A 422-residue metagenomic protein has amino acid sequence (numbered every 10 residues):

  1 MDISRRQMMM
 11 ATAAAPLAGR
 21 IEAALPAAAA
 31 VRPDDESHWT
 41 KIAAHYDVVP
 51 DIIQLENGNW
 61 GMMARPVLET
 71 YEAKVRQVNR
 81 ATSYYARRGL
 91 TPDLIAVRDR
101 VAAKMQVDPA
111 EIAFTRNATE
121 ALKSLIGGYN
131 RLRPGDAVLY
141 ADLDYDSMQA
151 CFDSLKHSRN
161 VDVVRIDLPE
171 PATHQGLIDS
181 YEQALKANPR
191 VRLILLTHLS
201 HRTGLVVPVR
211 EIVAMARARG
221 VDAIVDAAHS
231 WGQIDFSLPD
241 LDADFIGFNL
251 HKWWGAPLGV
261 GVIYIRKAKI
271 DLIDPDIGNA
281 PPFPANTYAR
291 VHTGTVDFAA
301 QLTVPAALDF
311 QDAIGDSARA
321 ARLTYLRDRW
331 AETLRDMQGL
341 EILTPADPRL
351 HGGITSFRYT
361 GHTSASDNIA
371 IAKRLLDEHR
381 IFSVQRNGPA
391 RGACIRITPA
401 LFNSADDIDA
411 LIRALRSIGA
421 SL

Functional and structural regions predicted by a protein language model:
D2-L422: Pyridoxal 5′-phosphate
